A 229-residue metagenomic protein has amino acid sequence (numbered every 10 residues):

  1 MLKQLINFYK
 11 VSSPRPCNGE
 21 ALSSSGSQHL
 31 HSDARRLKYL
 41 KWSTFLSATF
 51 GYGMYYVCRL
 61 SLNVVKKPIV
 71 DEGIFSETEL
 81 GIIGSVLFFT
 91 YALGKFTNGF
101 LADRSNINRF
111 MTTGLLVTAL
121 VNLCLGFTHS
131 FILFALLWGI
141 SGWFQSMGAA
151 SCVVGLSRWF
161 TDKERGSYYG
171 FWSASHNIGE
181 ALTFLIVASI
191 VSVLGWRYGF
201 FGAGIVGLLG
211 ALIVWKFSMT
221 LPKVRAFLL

Functional and structural regions predicted by a protein language model:
L2-V57: Cytosolic juxtamembrane N-terminal segment immediately preceding the first transmembrane helix of multi-pass
G19-S24, K216-L229: Flexible cytoplasmic inter-helical loops of multi-pass small-molecule transporters
S43-E77: Extracytoplasmic
L60, F88-F96, E180-A181: Residue-level signature of mid-helix packing/kink "hotspots" within the transmembrane helices of 12-pass Major
L93-I132: Conserved MFS/SLC helix-loop-helix module at the cytosolic interface between two early adjacent transmembrane helices
V121-L125, S141, V214: MFS-fold secondary transporters
L137-I178: Cytoplasmic helix-loop-helix junction between adjacent transmembrane helices in 12-TM secondary transporters
W172-P222: Helix-loop-helix hairpin linking two adjacent transmembrane segments in secondary transporters
